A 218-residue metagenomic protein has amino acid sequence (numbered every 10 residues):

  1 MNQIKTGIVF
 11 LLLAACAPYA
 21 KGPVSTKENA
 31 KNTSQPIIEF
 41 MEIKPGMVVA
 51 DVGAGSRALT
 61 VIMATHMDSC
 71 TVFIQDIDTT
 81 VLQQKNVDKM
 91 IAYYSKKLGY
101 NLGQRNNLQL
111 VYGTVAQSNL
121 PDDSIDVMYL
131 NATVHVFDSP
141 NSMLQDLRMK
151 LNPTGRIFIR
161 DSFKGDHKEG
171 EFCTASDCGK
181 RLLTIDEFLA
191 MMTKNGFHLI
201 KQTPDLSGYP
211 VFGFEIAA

Functional and structural regions predicted by a protein language model:
E28-M47: Conserved alpha-helix/loop element of class I SAM-dependent methyltransferases that forms part of the SAM/SAH-binding
K44, M67, F137-D138, L151-P153: Helix-to-beta-strand junctions that scaffold the AdoMet/dcAdoMet cofactor pocket in Class I SAM-dependent enzymes
A50, A54-S118: Class I SAM-dependent methyltransferase SAM/SAH-binding core
Q84, R156-I185: Conserved class I S-adenosyl-L-methionine
S118-M128: A short acidic, Gly/Pro-enriched loop at the edge of an enzyme's catalytic core that lines a small-molecule cofactor
N141-R156: A short glycine-rich, Lys/Arg-flanked "PGG" loop and its adjoining helix->strand segment in the class I
K180-G196, Q202: Short alpha-helix
K194-A218: Core SAM-dependent methyltransferase catalytic element
